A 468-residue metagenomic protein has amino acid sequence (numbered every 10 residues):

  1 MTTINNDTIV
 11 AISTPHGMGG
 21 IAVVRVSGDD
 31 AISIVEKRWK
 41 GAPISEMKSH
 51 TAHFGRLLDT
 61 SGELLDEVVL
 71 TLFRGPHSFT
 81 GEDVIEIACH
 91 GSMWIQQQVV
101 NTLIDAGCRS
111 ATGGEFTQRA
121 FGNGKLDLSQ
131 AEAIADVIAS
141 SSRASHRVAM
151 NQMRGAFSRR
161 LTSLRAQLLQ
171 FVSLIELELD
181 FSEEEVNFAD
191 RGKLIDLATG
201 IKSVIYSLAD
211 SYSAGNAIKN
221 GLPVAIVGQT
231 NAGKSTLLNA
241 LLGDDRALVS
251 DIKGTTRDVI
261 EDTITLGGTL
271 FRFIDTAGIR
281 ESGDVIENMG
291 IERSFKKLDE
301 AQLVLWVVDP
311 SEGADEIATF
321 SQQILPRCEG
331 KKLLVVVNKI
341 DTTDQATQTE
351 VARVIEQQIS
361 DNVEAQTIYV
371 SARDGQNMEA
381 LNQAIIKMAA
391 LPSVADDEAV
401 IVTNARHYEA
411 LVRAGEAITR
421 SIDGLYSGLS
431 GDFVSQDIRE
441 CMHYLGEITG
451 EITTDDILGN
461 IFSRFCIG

Functional and structural regions predicted by a protein language model:
M1-R147, N151, G155, R327-C328 (+2 more regions): A glycine-rich (often HGG/GG-containing) alpha/beta subdomain
T2-I12, H16, R56, R143-T265 (+3 more regions): C-terminal-of-GTPase-core extension/linker across diverse P-loop GTPases
R25, L238, D275: Short, acidic/hydrophobic/Gly-rich beta-strand patch recurrent on exposed beta strands that often constitutes part
F54-R74, G254-S282, E300-L303: Switch I (G2) and immediately adjacent beta-strands of P-loop GTPase domains
S235, F271, F295: Short alpha-helical elements of helix-turn-helix
F273, V307, V336: Generic enzyme active-site microenvironment
I279, E287-I291, I317-A318: Short alpha-helix of the ABC ATPase nucleotide-binding domain corresponding to the H-loop/switch region
E287-S311: Inter-motif core of Ras-like GTPase G domains
